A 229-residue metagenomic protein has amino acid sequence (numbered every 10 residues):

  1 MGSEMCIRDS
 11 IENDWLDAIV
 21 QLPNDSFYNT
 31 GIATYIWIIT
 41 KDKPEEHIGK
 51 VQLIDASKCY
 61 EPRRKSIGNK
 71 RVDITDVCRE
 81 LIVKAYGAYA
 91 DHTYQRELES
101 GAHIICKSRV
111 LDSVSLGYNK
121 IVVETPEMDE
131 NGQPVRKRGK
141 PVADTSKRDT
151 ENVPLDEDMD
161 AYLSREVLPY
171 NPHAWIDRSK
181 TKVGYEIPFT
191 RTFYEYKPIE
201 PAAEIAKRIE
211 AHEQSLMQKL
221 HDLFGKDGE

Functional and structural regions predicted by a protein language model:
S3-E4, R8-D222: A conserved structural/catalytic subdomain of Rossmann-like adenosyl-cofactor enzymes
G225-E229: Short acidic DE-rich linear segments
